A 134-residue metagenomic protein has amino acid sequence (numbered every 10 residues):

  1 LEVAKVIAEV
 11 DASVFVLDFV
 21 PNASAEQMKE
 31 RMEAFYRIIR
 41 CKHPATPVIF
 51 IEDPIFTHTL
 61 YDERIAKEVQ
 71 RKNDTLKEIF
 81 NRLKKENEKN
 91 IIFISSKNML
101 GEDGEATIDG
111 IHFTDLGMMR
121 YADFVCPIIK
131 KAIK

Functional and structural regions predicted by a protein language model:
E2-K134: Alpha-helical cap/lid subdomain in secreted, periplasmic, or secretory-pathway luminal O-acyl-processing enzymes
